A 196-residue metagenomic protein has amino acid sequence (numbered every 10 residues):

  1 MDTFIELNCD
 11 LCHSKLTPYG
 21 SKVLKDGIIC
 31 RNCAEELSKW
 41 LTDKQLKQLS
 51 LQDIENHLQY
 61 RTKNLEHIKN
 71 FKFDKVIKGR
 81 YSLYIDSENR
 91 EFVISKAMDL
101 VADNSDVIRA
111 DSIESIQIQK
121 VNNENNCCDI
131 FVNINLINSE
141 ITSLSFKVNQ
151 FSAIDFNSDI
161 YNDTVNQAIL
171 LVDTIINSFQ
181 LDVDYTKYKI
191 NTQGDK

Functional and structural regions predicted by a protein language model:
M1-Y60: N-terminal cysteine/histidine-rich coordination modules
D2, R80, D103-S105: Intrinsically disordered, low-complexity boundary segments flanking structured domains
S21, Y81-I85, D106: Short, exposed beta-strand/loop patches in secreted or surface proteins that constitute
N32-E35, I94-L100, N135-N138: Secondary-structure transition/turn motif
E36-F92: Anionic N-terminal interaction surfaces
K78-R80, V101, I137-I141: Glycine-centered tight beta-turn/hairpin loop motif at sheet-sheet or coil-to-beta transitions
E88-F131: Phosphoinositide-binding peripheral membrane targeting modules
I116-K196: Acidic, Ser/Thr- and proline-rich intrinsically disordered linker/docking segments of eukaryotic scaffolds
